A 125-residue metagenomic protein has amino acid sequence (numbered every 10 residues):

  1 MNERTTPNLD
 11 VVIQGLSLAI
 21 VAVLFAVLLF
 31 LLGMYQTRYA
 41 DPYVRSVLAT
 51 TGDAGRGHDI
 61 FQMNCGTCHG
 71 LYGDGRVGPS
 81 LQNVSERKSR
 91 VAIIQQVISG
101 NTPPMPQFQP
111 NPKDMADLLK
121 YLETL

Functional and structural regions predicted by a protein language model:
M1-L9: N-terminal Lys/Arg-rich, disordered targeting/topogenic segments
D10-L16: N-terminal membrane topogenic signal
L16-L32: Hydrophobic membrane-insertion alpha-helices, especially the h-region of bacterial N-terminal signal peptides
F30, A54-G55, G75: Hydrophobic alpha-helical segments
M34-I60: Electrostatic cytochrome c docking/interface patches
G55-M63, E86-V91: Sequence context surrounding c-type heme c attachment/ligation sites in exported
G57, F61-L71, L118-L122: The canonical Cys-X-X-Cys-His
Y72, R76, Q82-L125: Extracytoplasmic electron-transfer domains, predominantly the class I c-type cytochrome c fold
